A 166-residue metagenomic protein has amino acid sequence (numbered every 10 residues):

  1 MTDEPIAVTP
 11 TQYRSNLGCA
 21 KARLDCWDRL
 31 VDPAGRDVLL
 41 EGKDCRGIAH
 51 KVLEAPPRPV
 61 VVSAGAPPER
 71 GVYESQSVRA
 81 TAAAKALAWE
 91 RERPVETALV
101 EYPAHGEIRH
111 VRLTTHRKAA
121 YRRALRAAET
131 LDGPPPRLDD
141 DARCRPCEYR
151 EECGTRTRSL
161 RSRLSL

Functional and structural regions predicted by a protein language model:
M1-P57, T157-L166: Metal-dependent nuclease catalytic cores that hydrolyze phosphodiester bonds in DNA/RNA, characterized by
P33-D44, A86-L166: Metal-dependent nuclease catalytic regions and adjoining charged, substrate-binding loops involved in nucleic-acid end
R46-I48, S77, H110: Well-ordered beta-strand positions in beta-sheet-rich domains
K51, A83, C147: A residue-level signal for conserved active-site and pocket-lining positions in enzyme catalytic cores
P59-S63, L99-E101: Glycine- and acidic-rich phosphate- and metal-coordinating loops
V62-V72: Short beta-strand-loop-alpha-helix junction that forms the active-site gateway of nucleic-acid-processing nucleases
G71-S75, H116: Alpha-helix N-cap and loop-to-helix initiation/capping positions
S75-L87: Short, charged, amphipathic alpha-helix that recurs within catalytic cores of restriction-modification and other
